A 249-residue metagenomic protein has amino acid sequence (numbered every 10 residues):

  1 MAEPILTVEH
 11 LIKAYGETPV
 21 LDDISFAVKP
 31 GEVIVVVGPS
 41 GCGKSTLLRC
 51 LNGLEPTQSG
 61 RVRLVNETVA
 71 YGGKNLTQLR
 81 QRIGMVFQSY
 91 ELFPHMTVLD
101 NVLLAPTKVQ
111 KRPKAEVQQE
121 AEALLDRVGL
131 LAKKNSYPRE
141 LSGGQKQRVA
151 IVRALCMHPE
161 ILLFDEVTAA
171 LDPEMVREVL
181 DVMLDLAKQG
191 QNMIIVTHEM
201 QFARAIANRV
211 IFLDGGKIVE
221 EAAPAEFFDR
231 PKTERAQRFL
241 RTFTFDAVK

Functional and structural regions predicted by a protein language model:
E3-P224: ABC family nucleotide-binding domain
E221, A225-K249: C-terminal boundary and immediately downstream tail of ABC-type ATPase nucleotide-binding domains
